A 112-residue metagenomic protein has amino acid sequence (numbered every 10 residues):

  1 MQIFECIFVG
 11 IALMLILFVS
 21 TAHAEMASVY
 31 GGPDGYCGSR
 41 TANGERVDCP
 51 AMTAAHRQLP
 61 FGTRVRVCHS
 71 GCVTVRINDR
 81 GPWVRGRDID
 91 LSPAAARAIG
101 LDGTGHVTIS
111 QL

Functional and structural regions predicted by a protein language model:
I3-E5, L15-L112: Secreted/periplasmic proteins
